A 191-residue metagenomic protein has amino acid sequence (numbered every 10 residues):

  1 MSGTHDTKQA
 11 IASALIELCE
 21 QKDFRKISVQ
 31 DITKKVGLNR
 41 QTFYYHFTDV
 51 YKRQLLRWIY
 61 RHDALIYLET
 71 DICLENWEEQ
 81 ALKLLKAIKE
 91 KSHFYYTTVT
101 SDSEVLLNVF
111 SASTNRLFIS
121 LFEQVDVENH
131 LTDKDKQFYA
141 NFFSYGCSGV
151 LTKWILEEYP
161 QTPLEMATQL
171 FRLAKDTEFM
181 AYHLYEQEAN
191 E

Functional and structural regions predicted by a protein language model:
M1-K22, K26-I27, D31, K35: Basic, helix-initiating cap at the start of DNA-binding domains
S28-V29, L55-L65: Short, basic, alpha-helical segments at the C-terminal edge of helix-turn-helix-like DNA-binding modules
L38-F47, C147: Short hydrophobic/aromatic patch on the recognition helix
V50-Q54: Conserved small/polar residues in nucleotide/adenosyl-binding loops
W58-Y60, L85-S111, S120-V125, T152: Amphipathic alpha-helical segments used for helix-helix packing
L68-F94: Hydrophobic alpha-helical connector segments
S103-E128, Q137-S148, F179: Amphipathic alpha-helical packing segments from all-alpha helical-bundle domains
E123, K153-E191: C-terminal peripheral helix-coil segments that are non-catalytic and often amphipathic
